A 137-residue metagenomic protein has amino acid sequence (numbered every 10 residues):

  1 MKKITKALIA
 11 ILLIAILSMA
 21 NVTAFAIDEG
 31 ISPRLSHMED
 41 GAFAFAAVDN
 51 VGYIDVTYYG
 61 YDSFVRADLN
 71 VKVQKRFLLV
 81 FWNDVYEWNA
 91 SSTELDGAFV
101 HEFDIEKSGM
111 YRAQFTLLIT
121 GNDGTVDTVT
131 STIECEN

Functional and structural regions predicted by a protein language model:
A10-A20: Bacterial N-terminal signal peptides
S18-L35: Sec-dependent signal peptide cleavage junction
P33-V73: Short, surface-exposed binding/anchoring microloops in extracellular/periplasmic proteins
Y53, S92-H101: Aromatic sugar-binding surface patches on proteins that engage polysaccharides or sugar-phosphate polymers
D68-N83, M110-L117: Short beta-strand segments and strand-loop junctions that repeat across beta-rich extracellular domains
V71, F81-L95, S131-T132: Solvent-exposed serine/threonine-rich low-complexity stretches and specific carbohydrate-binding patches
E102-Y111: Surface-exposed, short loops/turns at beta-strand junctions within beta-sandwich domains
D123-N137: Short beta-strand elements
